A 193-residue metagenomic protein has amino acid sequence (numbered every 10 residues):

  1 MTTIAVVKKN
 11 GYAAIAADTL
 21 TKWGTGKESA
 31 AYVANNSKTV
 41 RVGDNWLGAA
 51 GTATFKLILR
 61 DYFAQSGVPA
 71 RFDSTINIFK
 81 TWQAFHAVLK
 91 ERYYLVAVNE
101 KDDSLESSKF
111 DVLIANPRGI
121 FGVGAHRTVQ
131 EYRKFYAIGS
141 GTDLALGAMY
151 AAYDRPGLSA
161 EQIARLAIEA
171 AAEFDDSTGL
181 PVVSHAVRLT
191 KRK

Functional and structural regions predicted by a protein language model:
M1-E100, L105, E131-E161, T178-R192: Conserved short S/T/G-enriched processing/targeting/catalytic segments and their helical context
I15, T39, L47, V112-I114 (+2 more regions): Generic structural hydrophobic/aromatic packing signal, biased to beta-strands
V96-N99, R118-G119, H126, F174: Proteins with a high burden of low-complexity, intrinsically disordered sequence enriched in S/T/G/P/A and R, requiring
L105-G139: Long, charge-patterned amphipathic alpha-helical coiled-coil/hairpin "stalk" segments used as oligomerization
E161-E169: Small-residue (G/A/S/T)-rich helix-start motifs and N-terminal tracts that mark the onset
A171-G179: Short arginine-rich
